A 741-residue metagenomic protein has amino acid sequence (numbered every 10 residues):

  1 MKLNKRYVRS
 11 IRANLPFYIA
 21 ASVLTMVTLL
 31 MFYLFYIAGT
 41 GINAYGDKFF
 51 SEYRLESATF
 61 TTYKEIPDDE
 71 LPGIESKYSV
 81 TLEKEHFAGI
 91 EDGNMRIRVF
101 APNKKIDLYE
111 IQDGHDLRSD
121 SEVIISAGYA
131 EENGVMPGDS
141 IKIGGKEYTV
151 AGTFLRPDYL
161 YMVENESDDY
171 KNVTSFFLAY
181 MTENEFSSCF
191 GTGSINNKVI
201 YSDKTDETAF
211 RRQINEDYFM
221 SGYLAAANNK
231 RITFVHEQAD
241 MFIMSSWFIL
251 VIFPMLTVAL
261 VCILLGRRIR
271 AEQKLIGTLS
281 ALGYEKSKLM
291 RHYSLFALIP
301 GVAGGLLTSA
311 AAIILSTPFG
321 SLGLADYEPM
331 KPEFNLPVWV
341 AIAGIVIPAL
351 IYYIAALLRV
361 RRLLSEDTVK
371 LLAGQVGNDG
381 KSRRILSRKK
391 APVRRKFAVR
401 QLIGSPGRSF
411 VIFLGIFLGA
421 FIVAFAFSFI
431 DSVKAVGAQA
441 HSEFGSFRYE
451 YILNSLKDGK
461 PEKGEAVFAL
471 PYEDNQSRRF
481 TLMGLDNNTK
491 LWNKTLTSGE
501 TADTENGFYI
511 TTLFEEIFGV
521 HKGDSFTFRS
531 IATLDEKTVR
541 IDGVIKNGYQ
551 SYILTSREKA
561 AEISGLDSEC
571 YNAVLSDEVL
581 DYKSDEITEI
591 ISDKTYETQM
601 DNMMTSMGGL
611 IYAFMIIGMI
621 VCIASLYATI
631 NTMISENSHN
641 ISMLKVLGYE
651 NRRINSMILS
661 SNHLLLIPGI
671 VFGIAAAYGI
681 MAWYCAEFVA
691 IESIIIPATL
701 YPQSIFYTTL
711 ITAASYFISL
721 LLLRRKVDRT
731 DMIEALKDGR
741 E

Functional and structural regions predicted by a protein language model:
M1, L364-K381, R725-E741: Short cytosolic juxtamembrane segments of multi-pass membrane proteins
M1-K5, K381-K396: Short, membrane-interfacial amphipathic segments enriched in basic
M1-V258, R267, V436-Y449, Q476 (+3 more regions): Membrane transport/envelope proteins' first extracytoplasmic loop
A13-I42, Q238-G277, L295-A312, I342-L350 (+5 more regions): Hydrophobic alpha-helical transmembrane segments of multi-pass inner-membrane transport and secretion
E285-K286, D367, H521, E650 (+1 more regions): Short coil/turn motifs that cap or connect alpha-helices
L306-A343, P668-E734: Short helix-loop junctions at transmembrane helix boundaries
V393-I517, H521-S530, S606: Juxtamembrane segments of multi-pass membrane proteins
